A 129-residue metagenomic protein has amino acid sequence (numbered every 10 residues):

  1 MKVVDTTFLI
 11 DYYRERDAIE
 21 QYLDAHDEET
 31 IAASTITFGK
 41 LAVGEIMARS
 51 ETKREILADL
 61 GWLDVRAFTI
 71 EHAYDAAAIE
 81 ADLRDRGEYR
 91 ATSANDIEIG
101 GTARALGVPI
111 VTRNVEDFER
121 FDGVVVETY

Functional and structural regions predicted by a protein language model:
M1-A33, T37, V43-A58: Short, well-structured N-terminal submotif of metal-dependent ribonuclease cores
D5-T6, L41, A76, A103 (+1 more regions): Generic structural signal for small/hydrophobic residues in well-ordered secondary structure, especially within
T30, W62-D64, V125: Conserved beta-strand segments of alpha/beta enzyme cores
S34-I36, F68-I70, R113, Y129: Conserved beta-strand termini and adjacent loop/short-helix elements that scaffold enzyme active sites in alpha/beta
A48-T52, L83-R84, E127-Y129: Short, hinge-like loop/turn segments at secondary-structure boundaries
R66-P109: Active-site neighborhoods of divalent-metal-dependent phosphate/nucleic-acid chemistry enzymes
G100, R104-Y129: Acidic, PIN/NYN-like endoribonuclease modules and their adjacent C-terminal/linker elements
